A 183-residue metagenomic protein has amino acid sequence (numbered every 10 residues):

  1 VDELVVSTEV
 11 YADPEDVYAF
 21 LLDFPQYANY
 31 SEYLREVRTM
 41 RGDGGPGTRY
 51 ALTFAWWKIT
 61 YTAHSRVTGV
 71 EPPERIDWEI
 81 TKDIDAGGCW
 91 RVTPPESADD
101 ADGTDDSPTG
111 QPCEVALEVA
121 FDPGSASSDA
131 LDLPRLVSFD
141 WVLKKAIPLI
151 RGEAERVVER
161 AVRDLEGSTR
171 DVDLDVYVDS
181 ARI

Functional and structural regions predicted by a protein language model:
V1-G45, A181-I183: Hydrophobic ligand-binding cavity/cleft-lining segments
E3-V5, T60-H64, D85-C89: Short, surface-exposed coil-to-beta transition loops
D16-L21, Y27, Y50-L52, V67 (+2 more regions): Hydrophobic pocket/interface hotspot
G44-A51, V70-W78: Short, hydrophobic/aromatic-rich segments at coil-to-beta transitions
F54-K58, I80-K82: Short acidic, glycine-rich loop/turn motifs
I80-E159, L174: Beta-strand/loop substructures that line and gate deep hydrophobic ligand-binding cavities in soluble
E155-I183: Short, highly charged C-terminal tails/helix-capping segments
